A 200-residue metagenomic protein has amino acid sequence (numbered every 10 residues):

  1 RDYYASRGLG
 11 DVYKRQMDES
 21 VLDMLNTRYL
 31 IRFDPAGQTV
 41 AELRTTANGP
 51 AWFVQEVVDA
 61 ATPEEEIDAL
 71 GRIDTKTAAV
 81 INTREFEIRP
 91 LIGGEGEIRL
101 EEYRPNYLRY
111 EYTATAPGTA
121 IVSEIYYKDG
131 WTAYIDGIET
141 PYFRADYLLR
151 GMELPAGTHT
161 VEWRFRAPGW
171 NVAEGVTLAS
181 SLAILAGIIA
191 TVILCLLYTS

Functional and structural regions predicted by a protein language model:
D2-Y13, Y198: Single conserved hydrophobic/aromatic residue that forms the stacking wall/gate of nucleotide- or nucleobase-binding
V12-Y13, A41-E42, V161-W163: Generic detector of short, aliphatic-rich beta-strand segments that form the cores of beta-sheets in diverse domain
M17-D18: Short, acidic/polar
L22-L25: Extracellular/periplasmic catalytic domains that process cell-envelope and extracellular macromolecules
R28-R32: Short, hydrophobic beta-strand segments that form beta-sheet elements in well-ordered domains
D34, T45-T46, D146: Residues at the C-termini of beta-strands that transition into short coil/loop
G37, G71-I73, T77-S200: Active-site-proximal, structured, solvent-exposed surfaces of multi-pass membrane proteins that position macromolecular
L43-P90: Catalytic cores of secreted or luminal carbohydrate-active enzymes
